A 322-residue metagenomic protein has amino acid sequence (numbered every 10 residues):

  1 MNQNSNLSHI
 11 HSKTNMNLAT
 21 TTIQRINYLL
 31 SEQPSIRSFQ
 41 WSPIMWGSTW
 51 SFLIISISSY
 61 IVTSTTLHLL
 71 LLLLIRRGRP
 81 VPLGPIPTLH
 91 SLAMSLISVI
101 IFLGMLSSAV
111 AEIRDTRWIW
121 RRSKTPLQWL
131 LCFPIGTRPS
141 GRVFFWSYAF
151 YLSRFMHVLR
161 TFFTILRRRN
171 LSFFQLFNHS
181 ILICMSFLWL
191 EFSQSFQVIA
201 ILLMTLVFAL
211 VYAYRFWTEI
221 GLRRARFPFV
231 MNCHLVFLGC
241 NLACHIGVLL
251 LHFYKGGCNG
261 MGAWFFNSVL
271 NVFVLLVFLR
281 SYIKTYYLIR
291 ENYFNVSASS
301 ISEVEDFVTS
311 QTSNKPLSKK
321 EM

Functional and structural regions predicted by a protein language model:
N2-L203, T218, L222-C240, C244-L270 (+1 more regions): Membrane-helix and juxtamembrane interface regions of eukaryotic multi-pass membrane proteins
L202-Y212: Generic alpha-helical transmembrane segments
A213-W217: A conserved long alpha-helix in the C-terminal portion of kinase-like catalytic domains
